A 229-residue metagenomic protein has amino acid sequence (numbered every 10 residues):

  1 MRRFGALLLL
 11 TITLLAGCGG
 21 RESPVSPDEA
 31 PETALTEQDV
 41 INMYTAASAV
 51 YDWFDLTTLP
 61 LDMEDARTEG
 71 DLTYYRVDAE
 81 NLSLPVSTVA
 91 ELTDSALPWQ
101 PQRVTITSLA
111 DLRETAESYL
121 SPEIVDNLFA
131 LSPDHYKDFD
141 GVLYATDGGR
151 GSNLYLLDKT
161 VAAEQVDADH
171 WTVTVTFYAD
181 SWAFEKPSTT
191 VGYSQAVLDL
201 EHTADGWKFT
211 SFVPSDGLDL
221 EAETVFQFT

Functional and structural regions predicted by a protein language model:
M1-L9: Positively charged n-region of N-terminal signal peptides that target proteins for export
L8, T73, Y144, G151-L154: Polar low-complexity intrinsically disordered regions enriched in Ser/Thr and small residues
L14-G17: C-terminal motif of bacterial Sec signal peptides marking the signal peptidase cleavage site
G19-E22: Bacterial signal peptide processing site
V25-P31: Intrinsically disordered, low-complexity serine/threonine-rich repeat tracts
P31-D147: Core segments of small alpha/beta cavity-forming domains
G149-T229: Exposed beta-sheet edge and beta->alpha loop/turn motif
